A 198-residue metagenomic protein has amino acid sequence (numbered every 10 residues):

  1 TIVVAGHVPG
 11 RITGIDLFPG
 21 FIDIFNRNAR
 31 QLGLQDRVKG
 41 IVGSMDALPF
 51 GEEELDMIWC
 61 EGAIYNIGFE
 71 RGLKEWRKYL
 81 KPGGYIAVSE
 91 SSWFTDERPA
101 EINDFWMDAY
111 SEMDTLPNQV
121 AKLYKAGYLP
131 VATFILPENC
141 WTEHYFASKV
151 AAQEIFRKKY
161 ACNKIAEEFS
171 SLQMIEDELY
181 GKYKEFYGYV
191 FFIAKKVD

Functional and structural regions predicted by a protein language model:
T1-A47: Class I SAM-dependent methyltransferase SAM/SAH-binding core
I12, I86-A87: A short hydrophobic/small-residue beta-strand
D46-I58: A short acidic, Gly/Pro-enriched loop at the edge of an enzyme's catalytic core that lines a small-molecule cofactor
D56-E70: A short SAM/SAH-binding and catalytic strip from SAM-dependent methyltransferases
E70-Y85: A short glycine-rich, Lys/Arg-flanked "PGG" loop and its adjoining helix->strand segment in the class I
V88-Y110: Short, glycine-/aromatic-enriched active-site segment of Class I SAM-dependent methyltransferases
S111-T133: Short alpha-helix
A132-D198: Conserved Class I S-adenosyl-L-methionine
